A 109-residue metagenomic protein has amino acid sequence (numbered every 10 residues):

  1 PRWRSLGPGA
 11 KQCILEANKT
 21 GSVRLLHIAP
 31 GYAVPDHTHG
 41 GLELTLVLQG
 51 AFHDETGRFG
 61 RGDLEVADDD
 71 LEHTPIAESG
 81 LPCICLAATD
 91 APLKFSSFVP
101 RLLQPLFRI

Functional and structural regions predicted by a protein language model:
R2-P35: A short glycine-rich, His/Asp/Glu-containing loop-to-beta-strand
Q12-I14, V23-H27, L44, L64-V66 (+1 more regions): Conserved hydrophobic/aromatic beta-strand scaffold that supports enzyme active sites
N18, D54-A77: Short acidic-glycine-tyrosine-enriched beta hairpin
A29-Y32, H39-D54: Glycine- and acidic-residue-biased ligand/ion/polar-headgroup-sensing regions
G31, R61, A67, D90-A91 (+1 more regions): Structured surface interface patches that mediate subunit assembly and partner/cofactor docking
H37-H39, H73: Histidine-centered divalent metal-coordination motifs
L71-F95: Ligand-binding loop in jelly-roll beta-barrel domains
T89-R108: Short peripheral tails and domain-boundary helices/loops at the edges of structured domains
